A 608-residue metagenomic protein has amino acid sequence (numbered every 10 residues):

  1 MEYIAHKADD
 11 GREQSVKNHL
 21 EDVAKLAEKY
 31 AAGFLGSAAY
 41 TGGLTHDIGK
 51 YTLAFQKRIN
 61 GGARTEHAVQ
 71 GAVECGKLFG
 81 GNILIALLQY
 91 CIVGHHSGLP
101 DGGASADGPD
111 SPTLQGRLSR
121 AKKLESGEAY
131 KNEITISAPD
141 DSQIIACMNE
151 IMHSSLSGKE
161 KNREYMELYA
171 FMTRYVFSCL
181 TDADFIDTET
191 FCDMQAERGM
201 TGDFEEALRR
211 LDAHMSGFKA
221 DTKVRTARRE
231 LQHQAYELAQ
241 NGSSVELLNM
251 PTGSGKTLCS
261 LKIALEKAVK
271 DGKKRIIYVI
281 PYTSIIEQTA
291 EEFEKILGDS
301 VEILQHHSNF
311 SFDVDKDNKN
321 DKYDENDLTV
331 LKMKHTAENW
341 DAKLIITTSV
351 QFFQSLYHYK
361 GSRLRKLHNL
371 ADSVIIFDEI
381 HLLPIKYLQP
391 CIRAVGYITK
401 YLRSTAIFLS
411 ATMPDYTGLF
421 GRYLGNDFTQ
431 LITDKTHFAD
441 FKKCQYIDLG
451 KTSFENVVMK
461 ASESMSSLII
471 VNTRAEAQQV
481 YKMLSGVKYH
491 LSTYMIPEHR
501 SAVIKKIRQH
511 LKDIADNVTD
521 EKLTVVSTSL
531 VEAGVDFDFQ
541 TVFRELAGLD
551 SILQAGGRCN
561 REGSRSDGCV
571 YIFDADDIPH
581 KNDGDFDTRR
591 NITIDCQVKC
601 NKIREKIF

Functional and structural regions predicted by a protein language model:
E2-D10, V16-R210: Accessory nucleic-acid engagement/destabilization modules that flank
A5-D10, L304-K316, N472-A475, K488-R508 (+1 more regions): Conserved helicase motor
G242-A264: Walker A/P-loop
K273-L297, H307-F310, D415: Conserved Walker A/P-loop ATP-binding site and its immediately adjacent core in helicase/helicase-like ATPase domains
R275-I286, A461-S492: Conserved strand-helix element at the start of the C-terminal RecA-like helicase core
D299-Y357: Inter-Walker segment of RecA-like/P-loop motor cores
T399, E455-S464, A475, Q479-K482 (+5 more regions): C-terminal helicase lobe and adjacent C-terminal extensions/tails of nucleic-acid helicase motors
L409-E463: Interdomain hinge/linker at the junction between the two RecA-like core domains of SF2 helicases
